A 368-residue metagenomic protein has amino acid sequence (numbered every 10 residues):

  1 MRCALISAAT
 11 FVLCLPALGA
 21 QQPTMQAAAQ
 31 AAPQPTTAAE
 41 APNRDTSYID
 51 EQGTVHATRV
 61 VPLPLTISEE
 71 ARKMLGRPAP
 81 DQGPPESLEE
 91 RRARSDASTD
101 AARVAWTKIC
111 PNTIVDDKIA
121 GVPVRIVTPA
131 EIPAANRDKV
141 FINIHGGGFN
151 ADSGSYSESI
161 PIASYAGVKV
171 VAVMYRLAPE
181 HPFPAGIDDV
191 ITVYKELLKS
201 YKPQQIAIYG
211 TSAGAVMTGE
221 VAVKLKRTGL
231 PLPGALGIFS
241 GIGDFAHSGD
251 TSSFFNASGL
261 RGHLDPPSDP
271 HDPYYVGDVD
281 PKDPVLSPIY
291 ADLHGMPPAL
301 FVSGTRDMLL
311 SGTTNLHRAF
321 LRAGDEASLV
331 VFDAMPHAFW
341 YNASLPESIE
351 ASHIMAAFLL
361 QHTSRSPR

Functional and structural regions predicted by a protein language model:
M1-A4: Positively charged n-region of N-terminal signal peptides that target proteins for export
S7, L63, I67, S87-E90 (+1 more regions): Non-membrane alpha-helical secondary structure
S7-P16: Bacterial N-terminal signal peptides
A20-Q21: Regulatory and interdomain segments flanking nucleotide-handling catalytic cores in signaling/defense enzymes
T24-G53, T58-P85, V104-R368: Alpha/beta-hydrolase superfamily serine-hydrolase fold, recognizing
P80-A101: Phosphate-/polyanion-interacting regions in eukaryotic proteins
